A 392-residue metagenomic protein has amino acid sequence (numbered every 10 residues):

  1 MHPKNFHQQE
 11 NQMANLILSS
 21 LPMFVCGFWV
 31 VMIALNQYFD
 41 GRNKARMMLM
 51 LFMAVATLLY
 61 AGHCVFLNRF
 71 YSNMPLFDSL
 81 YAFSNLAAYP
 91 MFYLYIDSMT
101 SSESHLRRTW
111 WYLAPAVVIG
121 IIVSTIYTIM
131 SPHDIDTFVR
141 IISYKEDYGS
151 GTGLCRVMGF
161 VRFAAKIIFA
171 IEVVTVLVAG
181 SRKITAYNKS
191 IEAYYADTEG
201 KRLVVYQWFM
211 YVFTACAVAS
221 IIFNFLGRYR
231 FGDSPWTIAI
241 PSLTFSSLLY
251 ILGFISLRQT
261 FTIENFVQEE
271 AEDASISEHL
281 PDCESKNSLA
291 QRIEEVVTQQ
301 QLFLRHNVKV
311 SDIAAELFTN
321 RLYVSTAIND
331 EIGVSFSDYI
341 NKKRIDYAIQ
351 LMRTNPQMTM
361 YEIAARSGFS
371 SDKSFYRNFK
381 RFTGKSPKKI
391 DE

Functional and structural regions predicted by a protein language model:
H2-I141, I167: N-terminal low-complexity or simple alpha-helical regulatory segments that function as activation/interaction modules
N11-L21, I129-R140, E146-A179, P235-I238: Extracellular-loop-to-transmembrane junctions of the mid-late helices
G27, V31, L58, Y89-Y93 (+5 more regions): Alpha-helical transmembrane segments of polytopic integral membrane proteins, especially the permease/helical cores
F39-L59, L113-A114, G159-F225, I238-T244: Alpha-helical transmembrane segments of multi-pass integral membrane proteins
D136-T137, K189-A193, T262-E270: Short, Lys/Arg-enriched, Gly/Pro-containing loop segments at transmembrane-helix junctions of multi-pass membrane
F213-P281, R292-E295: C-terminal transmembrane-bundle signature of multipass membrane proteins, characterized by strong activation on
F254-R366, N378-R381, K385-E392: Membrane-proximal linker segments that couple transmembrane helices to downstream signaling/catalytic modules
R321, S371-K373: The DNA-contacting recognition helix of HTH DNA-binding domains and analogous helical DNA-recognition elements
